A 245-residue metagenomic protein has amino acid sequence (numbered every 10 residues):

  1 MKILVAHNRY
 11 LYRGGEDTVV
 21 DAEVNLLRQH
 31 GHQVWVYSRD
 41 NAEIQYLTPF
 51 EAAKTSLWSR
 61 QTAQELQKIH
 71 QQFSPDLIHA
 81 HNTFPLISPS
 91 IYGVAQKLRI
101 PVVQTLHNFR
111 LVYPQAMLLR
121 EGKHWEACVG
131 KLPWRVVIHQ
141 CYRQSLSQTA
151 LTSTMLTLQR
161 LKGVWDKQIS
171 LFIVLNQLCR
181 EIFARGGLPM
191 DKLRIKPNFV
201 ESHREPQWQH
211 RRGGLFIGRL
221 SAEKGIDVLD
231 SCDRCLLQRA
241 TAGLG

Functional and structural regions predicted by a protein language model:
M1-A42, Q71-F73, V94, L98-P101: N-terminal subdomain of nucleotide-sugar transferases
V5, Q67-I87, P101-R110: Short N-terminal targeting/anchoring amphipathic segment
R39-K68, F73, A80-N82, Y142-S153: A short, charged, and often flexible helix/loop element on the N-terminal side of the glycosyltransferase catalytic
D40-N41, I217, Q238-G245: Glycosyltransferase donor-sugar binding loop
K97, R110-Y113, G122-L171, E181: Membrane-proximal helix-turn-helix segments that form the acceptor-binding/catalytic region of lipid-linked
Q104, Q168-Q177: A short beta-strand/loop micro-motif in the catalytic core of glycosyltransferases that engages the nucleotide-sugar
I173, P206-K224, D230-R234: Conserved donor-binding/catalytic core segment of Leloir-type glycosyltransferases
L178, F199: Carbohydrate-associated surface elements
